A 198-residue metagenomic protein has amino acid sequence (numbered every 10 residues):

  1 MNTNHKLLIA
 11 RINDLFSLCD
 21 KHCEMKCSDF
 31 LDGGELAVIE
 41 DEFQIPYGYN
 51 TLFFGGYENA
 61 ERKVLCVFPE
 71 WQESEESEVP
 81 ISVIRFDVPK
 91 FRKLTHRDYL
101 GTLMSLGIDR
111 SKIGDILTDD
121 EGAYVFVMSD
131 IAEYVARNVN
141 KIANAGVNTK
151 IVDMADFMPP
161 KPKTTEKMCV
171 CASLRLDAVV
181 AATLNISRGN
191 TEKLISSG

Functional and structural regions predicted by a protein language model:
M1-A178, A182-T183: Ferredoxin-like alpha/beta domains used as RNA- or RNAP-binding modules
L184-G198: Accessory, usually C-terminal, subdomains that scaffold auxiliary metal cofactors
